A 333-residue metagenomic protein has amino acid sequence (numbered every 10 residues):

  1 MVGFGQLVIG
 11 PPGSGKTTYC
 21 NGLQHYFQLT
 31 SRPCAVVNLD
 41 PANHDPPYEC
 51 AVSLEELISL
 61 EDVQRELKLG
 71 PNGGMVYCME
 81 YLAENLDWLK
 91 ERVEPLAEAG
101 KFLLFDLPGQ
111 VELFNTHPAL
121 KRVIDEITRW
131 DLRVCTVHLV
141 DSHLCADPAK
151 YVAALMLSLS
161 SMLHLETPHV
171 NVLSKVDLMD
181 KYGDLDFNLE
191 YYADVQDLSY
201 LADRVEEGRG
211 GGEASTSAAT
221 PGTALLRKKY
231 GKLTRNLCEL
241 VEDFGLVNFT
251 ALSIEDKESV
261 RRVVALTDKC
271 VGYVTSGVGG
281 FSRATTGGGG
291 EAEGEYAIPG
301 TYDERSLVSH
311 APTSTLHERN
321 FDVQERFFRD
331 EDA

Functional and structural regions predicted by a protein language model:
V2-I9, S14, T18-C135, S217: Nucleotide-state-sensitive switch-loop elements of NTP-binding domains
E126, L132-D332: Conserved GTP-binding G-domain of TRAFAC-class P-loop NTPases and closely related GTPase folds
